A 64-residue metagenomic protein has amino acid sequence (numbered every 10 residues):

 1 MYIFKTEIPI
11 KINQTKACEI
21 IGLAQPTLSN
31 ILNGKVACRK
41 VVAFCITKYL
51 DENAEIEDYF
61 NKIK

Functional and structural regions predicted by a protein language model:
M1-N13, I20, E55-I56: A short, Lys/Arg-rich alpha-helix, primarily the initiator
N13-Q14, Q25, A43: Helix-turn-helix DNA-binding elements, focusing on the entry/boundary residues of the two helices that contact DNA
I20, I31, Y59: Residues in the recognition helix of alpha-helical DNA-binding motifs
I20-I21, Y49: Generic non-transmembrane alpha-helical segments
L23-C38: Recognition helix of helix-turn-helix/homeodomain-like DNA-binding domains that insert into the DNA major groove
V41-D58: DNA major-groove recognition helix of helix-turn-helix/homeodomain DNA-binding modules
K62-I63: Short acidic/histidine-centered micro-motifs embedded in hydrophobic/aromatic stretches that mark compact functional
